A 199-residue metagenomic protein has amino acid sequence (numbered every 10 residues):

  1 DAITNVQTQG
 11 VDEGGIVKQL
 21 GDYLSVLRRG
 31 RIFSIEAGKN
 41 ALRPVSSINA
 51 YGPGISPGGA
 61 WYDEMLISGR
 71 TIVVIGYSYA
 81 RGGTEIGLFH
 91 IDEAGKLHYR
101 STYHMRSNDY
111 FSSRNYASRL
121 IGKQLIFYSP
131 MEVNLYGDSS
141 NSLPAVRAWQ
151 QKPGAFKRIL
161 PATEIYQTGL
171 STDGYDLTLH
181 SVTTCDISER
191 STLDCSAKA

Functional and structural regions predicted by a protein language model:
D1-A199: Beta-sheet-rich non-transmembrane sensory/scaffold domains
